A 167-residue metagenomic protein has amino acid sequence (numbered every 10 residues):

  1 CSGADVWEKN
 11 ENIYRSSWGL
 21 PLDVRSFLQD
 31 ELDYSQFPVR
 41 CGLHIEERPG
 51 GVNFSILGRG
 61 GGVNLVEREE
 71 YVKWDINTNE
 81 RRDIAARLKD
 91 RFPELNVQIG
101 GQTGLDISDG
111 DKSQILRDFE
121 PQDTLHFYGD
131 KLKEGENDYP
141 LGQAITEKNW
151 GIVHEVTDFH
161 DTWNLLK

Functional and structural regions predicted by a protein language model:
C1-H44: Active-site phosphate-binding/coordination module
S2-A4, G101, T157-H160: Residues at the C-termini of beta-strands that transition into short coil/loop
N10, N64, N137-Y139: Short glycine-/acidic-enriched loop or helix-start segments at secondary-structure transitions that form or flank
V24-Q36, I84-F92, L166: Hydrophobic, Leu/Ile/Phe/Ala-enriched alpha-helical segments that form helix-helix packing faces
P38-H126, L132-E134: Conserved acidic, metal-coordinating active-site core of Asp-based, Mg2+-dependent phosphoryl-transfer enzymes
D106-K167: Mg2+-dependent phosphoryl-transfer enzymes with acidic/Ser/Thr/Gly-rich catalytic loops
